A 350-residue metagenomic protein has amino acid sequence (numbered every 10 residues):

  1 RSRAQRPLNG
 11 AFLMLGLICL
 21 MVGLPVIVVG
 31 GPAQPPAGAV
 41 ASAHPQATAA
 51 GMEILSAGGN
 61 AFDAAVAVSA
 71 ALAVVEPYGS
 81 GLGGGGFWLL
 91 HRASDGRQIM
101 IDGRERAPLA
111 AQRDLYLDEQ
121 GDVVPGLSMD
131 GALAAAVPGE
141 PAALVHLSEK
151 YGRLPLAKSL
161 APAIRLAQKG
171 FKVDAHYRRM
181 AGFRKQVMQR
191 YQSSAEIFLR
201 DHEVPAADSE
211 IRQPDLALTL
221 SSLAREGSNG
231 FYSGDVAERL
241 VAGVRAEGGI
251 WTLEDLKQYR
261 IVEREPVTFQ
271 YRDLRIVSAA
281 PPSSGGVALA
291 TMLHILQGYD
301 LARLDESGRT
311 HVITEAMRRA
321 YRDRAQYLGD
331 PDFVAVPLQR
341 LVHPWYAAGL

Functional and structural regions predicted by a protein language model:
R1-R6: N-terminal secretory signal peptides that target proteins for export/translocation
F12-V26: Bacterial N-terminal signal peptides
I27-A49, E53, A61-S233, E238-S284 (+2 more regions): Noncatalytic scaffold domains of N-terminal-nucleophile
E149-L154, E226-S228, L296-R303, A325-L328: Short helix-capping/linker segments at secondary-structure and domain boundaries
V287: Flexible, polar/acidic helix-loop-strand segments at domain edges
Y299-L350: Internal maturation/activation junctions in enzymes
